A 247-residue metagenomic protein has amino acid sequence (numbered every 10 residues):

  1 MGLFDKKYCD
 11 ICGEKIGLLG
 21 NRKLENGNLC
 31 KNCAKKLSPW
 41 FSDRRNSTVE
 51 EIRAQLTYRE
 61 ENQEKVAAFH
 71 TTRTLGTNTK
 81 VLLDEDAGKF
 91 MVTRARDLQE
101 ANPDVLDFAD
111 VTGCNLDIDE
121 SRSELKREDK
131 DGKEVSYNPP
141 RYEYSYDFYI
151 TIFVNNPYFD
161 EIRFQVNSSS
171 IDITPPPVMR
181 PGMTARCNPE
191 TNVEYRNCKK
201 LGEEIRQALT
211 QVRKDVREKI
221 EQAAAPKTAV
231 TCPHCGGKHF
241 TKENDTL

Functional and structural regions predicted by a protein language model:
F4-C9, G27, A229-V230, T246-L247: Residues immediately within or flanking Cys/His clusters that coordinate Zn2+ in small zinc-binding modules
I11-E14, N32, P233-G237: Short, cysteine/histidine-rich loop/knuckle motifs that typically chelate Zn2+
G17, S38, F240-T241: Short functional micro-motifs and their immediate structural scaffolds
K23-L37, T246-L247: Cysteine-rich micro-motifs
L37-D104: Anionic N-terminal interaction surfaces
A87-V135: Phosphoinositide-binding peripheral membrane targeting modules
C114-P226: Acidic, Ser/Thr- and proline-rich intrinsically disordered linker/docking segments of eukaryotic scaffolds
C232-L247: Short, intrinsically disordered, charge-balanced linker/junction segments flanking boundaries in proteins
